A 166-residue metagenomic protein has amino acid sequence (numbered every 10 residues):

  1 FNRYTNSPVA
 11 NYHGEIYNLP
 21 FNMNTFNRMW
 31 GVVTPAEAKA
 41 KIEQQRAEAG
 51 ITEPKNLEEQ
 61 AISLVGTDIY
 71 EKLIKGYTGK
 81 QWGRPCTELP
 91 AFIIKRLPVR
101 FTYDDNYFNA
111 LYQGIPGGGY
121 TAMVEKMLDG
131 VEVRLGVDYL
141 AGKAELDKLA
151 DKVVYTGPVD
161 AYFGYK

Functional and structural regions predicted by a protein language model:
F1, F163-K166: Short, intrinsically disordered, charge-balanced linker/junction segments flanking boundaries in proteins
F1-H13, I69-K72: A short alpha-helix-loop-beta-strand transition element characteristic of N-terminal alpha/beta dinucleotide-binding
E15, L19-K152, T156, A161: Active-site/ligand-binding neighborhood in enzyme catalytic cores
